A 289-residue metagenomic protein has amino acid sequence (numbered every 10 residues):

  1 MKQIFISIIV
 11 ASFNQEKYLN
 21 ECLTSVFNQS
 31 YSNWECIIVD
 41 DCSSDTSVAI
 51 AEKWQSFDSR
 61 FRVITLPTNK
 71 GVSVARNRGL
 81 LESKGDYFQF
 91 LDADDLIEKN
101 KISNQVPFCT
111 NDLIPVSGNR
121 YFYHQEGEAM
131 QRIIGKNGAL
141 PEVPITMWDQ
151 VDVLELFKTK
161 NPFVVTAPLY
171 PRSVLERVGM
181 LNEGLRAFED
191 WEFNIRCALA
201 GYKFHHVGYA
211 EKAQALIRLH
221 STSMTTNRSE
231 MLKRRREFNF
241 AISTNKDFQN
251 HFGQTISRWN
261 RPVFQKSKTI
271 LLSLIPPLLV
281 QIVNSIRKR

Functional and structural regions predicted by a protein language model:
M1-F27: N-proximal low-complexity "stem/linker" segments adjacent to membrane-targeting elements
N14, V26, D41-S43, K70 (+1 more regions): Conserved short acidic donor-positioning loop in nucleotide-sugar-dependent glycosyltransferases
L23-T65: Acidic donor-binding segment of Leloir-type glycosyltransferases
T46-S47, R76, I97-I102, E126-G127 (+1 more regions): Acidic donor-diphosphate engagement hotspot in glycosyltransferases and nucleotidyltransferases that stabilizes
L66-S83, N104: Glycine-rich, basic loop-to-helix element that forms the pyrophosphate-binding segment of sugar-nucleotide handling
F88: Short aromatic/hydrophobic "clamp" motif used to bind/position activated sugar donors
N100-G138: Conserved donor NDP-sugar-binding/catalytic core segment of glycosyltransferases
L140-R235: Conserved nucleotide-sugar donor-binding catalytic segment
